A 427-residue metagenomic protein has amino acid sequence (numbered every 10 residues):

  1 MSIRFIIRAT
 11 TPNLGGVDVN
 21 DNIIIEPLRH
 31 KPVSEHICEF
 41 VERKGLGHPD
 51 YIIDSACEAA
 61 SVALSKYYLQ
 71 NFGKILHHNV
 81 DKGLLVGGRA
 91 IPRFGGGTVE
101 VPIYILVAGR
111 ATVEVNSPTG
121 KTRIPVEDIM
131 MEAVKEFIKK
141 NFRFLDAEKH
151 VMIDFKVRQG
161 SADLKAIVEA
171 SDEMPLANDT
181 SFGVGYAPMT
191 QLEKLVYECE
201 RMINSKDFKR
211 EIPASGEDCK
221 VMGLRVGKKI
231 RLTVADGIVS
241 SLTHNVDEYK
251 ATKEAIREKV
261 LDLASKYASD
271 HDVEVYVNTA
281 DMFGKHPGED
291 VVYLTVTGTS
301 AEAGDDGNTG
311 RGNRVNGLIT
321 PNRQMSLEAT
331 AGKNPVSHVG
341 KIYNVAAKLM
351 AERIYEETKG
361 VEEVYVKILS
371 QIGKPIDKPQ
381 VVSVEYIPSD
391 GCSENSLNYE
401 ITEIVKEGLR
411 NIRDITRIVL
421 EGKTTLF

Functional and structural regions predicted by a protein language model:
D18-K74: N-terminal, positively charged regions that mediate nucleic acid binding
N20-V41, V168-L176, R225-D236, G312-S326: N-terminal, Lys/Arg- and Ser/Thr-rich interaction peptides
E42, I103-R110, L232-T243, A329-G332 (+1 more regions): Short, hydrophobic beta-strand segments
K66, Q70-D146: Glycine-rich, N-terminal phosphate-binding loop and its surrounding beta-alpha-beta segment
M131-A264, A268-H271, V275-D281: Glycine-rich, mobile lid/loop segments that gate access to catalytic sites or pores
V226-I230, H286-V291, P375-V381: A short, glycine/Asx- and small/polar-enriched loop/turn that sits immediately N-terminal to a beta-strand
A255-Q324, A331-E356: Long, well-ordered mid-to-C-terminal structural blocks that present hydrophobic/aromatic surfaces
Y355-F427: Internal helix-turn-beta structural module
